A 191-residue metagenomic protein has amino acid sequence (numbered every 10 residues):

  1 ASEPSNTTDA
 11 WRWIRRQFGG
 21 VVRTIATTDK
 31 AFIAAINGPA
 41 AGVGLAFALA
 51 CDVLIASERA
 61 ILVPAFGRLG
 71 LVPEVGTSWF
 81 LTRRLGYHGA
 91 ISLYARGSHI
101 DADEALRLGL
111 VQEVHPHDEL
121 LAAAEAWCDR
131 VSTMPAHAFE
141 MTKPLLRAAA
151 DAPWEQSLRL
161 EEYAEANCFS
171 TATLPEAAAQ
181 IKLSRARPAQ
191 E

Functional and structural regions predicted by a protein language model:
A1-T24, A40, P153, P188: Glycine- (often His-adjacent) and acidic-residue-rich active-site loop that binds/positions the CoA thioester
E3, T7-T8, A56, L69-G70 (+2 more regions): Alpha-helical interaction segments
P4, T8-W11, R15, L71 (+4 more regions): A generic helix-loop boundary/linker signal
T7-D9, V75, A123, A150: Acidic, low-complexity intrinsically disordered regions
R23-F139, T171: Crotonase-fold acyl-CoA enzyme core
G97-D103, D118-E191: C-terminal alpha-helix plus adjacent terminal tail
